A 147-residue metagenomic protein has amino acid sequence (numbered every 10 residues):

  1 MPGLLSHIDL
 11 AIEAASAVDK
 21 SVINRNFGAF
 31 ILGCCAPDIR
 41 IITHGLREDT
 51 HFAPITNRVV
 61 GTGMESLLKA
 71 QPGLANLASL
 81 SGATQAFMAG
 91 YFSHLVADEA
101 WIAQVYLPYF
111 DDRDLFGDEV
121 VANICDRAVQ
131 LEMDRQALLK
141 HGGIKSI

Functional and structural regions predicted by a protein language model:
M1-I147: N-terminal leader/auxiliary helical segments
